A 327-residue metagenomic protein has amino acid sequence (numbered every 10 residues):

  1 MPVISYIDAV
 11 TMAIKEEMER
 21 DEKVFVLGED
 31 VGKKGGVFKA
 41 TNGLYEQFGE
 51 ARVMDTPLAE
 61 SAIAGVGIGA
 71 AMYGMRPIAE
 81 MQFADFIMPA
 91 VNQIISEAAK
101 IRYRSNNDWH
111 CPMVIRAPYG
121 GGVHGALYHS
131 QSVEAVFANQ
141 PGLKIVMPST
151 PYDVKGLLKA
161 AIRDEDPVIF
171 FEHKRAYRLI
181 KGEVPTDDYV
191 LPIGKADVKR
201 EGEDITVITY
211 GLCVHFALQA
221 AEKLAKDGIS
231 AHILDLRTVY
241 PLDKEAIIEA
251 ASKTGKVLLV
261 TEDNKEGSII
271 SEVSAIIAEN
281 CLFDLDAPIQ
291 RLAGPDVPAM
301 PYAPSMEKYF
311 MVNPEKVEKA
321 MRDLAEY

Functional and structural regions predicted by a protein language model:
M1-P167, F171, A176, K308: Thiamine diphosphate
V31, F38-Q47, W109-V114, K174-Y327: Thiamine diphosphate
